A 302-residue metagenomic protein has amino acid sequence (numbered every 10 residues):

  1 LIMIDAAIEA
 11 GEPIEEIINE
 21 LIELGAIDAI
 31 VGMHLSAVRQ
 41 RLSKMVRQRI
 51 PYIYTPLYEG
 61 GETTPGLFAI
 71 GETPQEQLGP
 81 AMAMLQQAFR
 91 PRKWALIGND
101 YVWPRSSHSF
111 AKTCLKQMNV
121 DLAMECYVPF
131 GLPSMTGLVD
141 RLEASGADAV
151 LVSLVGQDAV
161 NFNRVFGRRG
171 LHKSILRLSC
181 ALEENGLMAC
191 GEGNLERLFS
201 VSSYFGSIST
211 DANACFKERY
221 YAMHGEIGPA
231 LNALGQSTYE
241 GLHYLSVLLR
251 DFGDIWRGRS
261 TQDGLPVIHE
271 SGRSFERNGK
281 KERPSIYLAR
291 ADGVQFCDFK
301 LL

Functional and structural regions predicted by a protein language model:
L1-G60: Beta-alpha junction/loop-to-helix N-cap segments that form part of ligand/metal-binding clefts
L1-I8, T64-L67, L115-M135: Short beta-strand elements in bilobed, periplasmic/extracellular small-molecule ligand-binding domains
L21-H34, I53-T55, A95-L96, G146-Q157 (+3 more regions): Periplasmic-binding protein-like
V38-Q40, L78, P104, M135 (+2 more regions): Short, well-ordered alpha-helical microsegments
G61-A83, E125-C126, L195-Y204: Short beta-strand elements at the ligand-binding edges of bilobed clamshell
G71-C126: An alpha-beta-alpha
V165-Q236: Extracellular/periplasmic periplasmic-binding protein-like sensory domains
A222-G235, S246-K300: Segments of small-molecule ligand-sensing domains
